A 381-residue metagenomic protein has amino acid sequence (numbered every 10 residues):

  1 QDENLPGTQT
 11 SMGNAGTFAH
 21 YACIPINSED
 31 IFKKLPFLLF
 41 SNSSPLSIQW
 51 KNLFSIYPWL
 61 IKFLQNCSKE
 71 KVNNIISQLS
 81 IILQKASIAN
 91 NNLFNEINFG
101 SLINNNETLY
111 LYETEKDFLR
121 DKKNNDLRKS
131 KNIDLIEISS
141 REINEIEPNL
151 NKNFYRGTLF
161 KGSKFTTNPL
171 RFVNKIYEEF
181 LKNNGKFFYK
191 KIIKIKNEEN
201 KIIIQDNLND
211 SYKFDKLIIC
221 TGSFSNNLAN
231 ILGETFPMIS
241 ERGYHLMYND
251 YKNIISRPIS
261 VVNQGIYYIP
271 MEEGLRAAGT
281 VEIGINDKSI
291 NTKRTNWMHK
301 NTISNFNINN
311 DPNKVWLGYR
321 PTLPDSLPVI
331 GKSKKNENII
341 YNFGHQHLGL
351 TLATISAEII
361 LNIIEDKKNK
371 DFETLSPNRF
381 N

Functional and structural regions predicted by a protein language model:
Q1-D2, E137: Short beta-strand "acidic-cap" motif of Rossmann-like dinucleotide-binding folds
E3, N14-F18, A22, I26-N66 (+2 more regions): Active-site substrate-recognition segment that forms the wall of the catalytic cavity or substrate channel
Q9, F160-T167, Q346-L350: Glycine-rich "substrate-gating" loop/helix at the edge of Rossmann-like oxidoreductase active sites
I56-E178: Rossmann-like flavin
N92-N104, N183-K186, E234, F306-D311 (+1 more regions): Surface-exposed helix-capping loop/turn segments at secondary-structure junctions
K116, N149-Y155, K196-I203, T322-L327 (+1 more regions): A short, glycine/Asx- and small/polar-enriched loop/turn that sits immediately N-terminal to a beta-strand
L135, N263, I303-N381: C-terminal catalytic lobe of FAD-dependent flavoproteins
I138-E147, K186-I202: A conserved short coil-to-beta-strand element within the FAD-binding core of flavoproteins
